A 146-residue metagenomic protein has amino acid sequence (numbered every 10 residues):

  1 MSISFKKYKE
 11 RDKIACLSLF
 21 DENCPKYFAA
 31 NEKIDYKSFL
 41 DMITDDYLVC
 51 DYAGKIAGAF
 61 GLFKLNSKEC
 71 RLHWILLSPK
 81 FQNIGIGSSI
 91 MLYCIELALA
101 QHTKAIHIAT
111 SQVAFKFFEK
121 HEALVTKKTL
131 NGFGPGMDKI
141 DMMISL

Functional and structural regions predicted by a protein language model:
S2-C16: A short beta-loop-alpha structural element at the N-terminal edge of CoA-dependent acyl/N-acetyltransferase catalytic
F20, F118-E119: Conserved active-site tyrosine of GNAT-family acetyltransferases
P25-Y52, I56, G61: Active-site rim helix/loop that mediates acceptor-substrate recognition in acyltransferases
L48, F60, C70, I75 (+2 more regions): Conserved GNAT-family N-acetyltransferase fold
K64-I75, Q82, Q101, G134-G136: A conserved beta-turn-beta hairpin within the catalytic core of GNAT-like acetyltransferases that forms part
L77, N83-E96: Conserved acetyl-CoA-binding loop-helix of GNAT-fold acetyltransferases
A98-S111: Conserved GNAT acetyl-CoA-binding A-motif
H107-A109, L124-D141: Conserved catalytic-core motifs of GNAT/GCN5-like acyltransferases
